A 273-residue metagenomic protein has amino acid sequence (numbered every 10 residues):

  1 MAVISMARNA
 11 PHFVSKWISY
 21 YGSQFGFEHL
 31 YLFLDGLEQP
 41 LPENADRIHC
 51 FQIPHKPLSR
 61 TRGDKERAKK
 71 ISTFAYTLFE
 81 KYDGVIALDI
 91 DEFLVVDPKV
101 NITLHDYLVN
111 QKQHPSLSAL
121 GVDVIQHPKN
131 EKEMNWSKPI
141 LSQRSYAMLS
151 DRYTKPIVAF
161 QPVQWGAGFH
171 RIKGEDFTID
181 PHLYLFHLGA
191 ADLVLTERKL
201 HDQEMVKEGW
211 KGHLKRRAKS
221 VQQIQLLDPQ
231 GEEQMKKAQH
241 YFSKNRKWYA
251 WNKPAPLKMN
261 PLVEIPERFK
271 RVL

Functional and structural regions predicted by a protein language model:
M1-S19: N-proximal low-complexity "stem/linker" segments adjacent to membrane-targeting elements
A7, F33-L34: Short beta-strand/turn micro-motifs composed of small residues that flank or help shape donor/cofactor-binding pockets
W17-Y20, K70-F74, D89, T103-L104: Short, hydrophobic/aromatic alpha-helical segments in well-folded domains
S19-E28: Short, acidic, metal-binding catalytic loop of nucleotide-sugar glycosyltransferases
F27-E28, D83, P115: Short acidic/polar active-site loop segments enriched in Thr and Asp
H29-F33, H49-Q52: Short, well-structured secondary-structure segments
E38-A87, V96: Active-site-proximal specificity loops/subdomain of glycosyltransferases
D64-K69, V96-L273: Catalytic-site signature of metal-activated, phosphate-bearing donor transferases, centered on the GT-A/GT-A-like
